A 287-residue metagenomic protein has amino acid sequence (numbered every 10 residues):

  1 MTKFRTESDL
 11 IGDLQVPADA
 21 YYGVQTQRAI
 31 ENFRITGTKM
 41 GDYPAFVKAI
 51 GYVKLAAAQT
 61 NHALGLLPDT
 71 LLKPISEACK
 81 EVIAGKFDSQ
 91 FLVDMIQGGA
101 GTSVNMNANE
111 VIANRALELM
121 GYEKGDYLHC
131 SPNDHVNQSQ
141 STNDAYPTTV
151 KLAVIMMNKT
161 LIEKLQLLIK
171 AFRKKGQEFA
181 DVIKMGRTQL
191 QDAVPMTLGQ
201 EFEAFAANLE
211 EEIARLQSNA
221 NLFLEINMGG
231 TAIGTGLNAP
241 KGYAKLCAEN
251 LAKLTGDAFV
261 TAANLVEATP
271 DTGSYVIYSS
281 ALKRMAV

Functional and structural regions predicted by a protein language model:
M1-V287: Conserved, well-structured ligand/cofactor-binding cores
